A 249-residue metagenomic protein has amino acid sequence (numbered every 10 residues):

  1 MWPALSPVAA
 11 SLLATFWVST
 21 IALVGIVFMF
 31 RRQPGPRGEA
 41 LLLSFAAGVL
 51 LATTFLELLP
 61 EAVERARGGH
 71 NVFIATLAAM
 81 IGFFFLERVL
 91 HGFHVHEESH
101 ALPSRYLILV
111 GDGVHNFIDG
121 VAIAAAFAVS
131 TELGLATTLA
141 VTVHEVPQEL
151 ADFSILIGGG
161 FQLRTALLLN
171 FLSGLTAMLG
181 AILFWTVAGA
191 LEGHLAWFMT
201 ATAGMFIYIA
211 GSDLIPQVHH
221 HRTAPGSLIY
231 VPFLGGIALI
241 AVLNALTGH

Functional and structural regions predicted by a protein language model:
M1-H249: Intrinsically disordered, metal-sensing/regulatory segments
